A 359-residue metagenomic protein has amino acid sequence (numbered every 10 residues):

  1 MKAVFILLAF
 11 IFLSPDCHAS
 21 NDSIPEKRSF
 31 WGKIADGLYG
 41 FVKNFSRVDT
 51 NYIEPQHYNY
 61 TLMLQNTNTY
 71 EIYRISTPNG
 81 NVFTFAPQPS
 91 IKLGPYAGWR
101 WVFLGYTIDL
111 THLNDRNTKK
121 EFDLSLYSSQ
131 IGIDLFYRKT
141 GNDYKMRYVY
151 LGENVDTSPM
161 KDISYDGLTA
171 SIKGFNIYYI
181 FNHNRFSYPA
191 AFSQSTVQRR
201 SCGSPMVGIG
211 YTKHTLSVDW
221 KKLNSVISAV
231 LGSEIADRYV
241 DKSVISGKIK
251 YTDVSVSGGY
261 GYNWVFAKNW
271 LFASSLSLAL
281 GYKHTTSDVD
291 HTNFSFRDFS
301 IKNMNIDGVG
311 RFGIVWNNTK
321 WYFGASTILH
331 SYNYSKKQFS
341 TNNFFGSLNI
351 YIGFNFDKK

Functional and structural regions predicted by a protein language model:
M1-W31, W270-F272, I352-K358: Bacterial Sec-dependent N-terminal signal peptides
F30, Q56-L62, I91, R100-V102 (+7 more regions): Outer-envelope beta-barrel architecture signal
L64, L93-W99, F122-L126, F175-F181 (+5 more regions): Residues on the lipid-exposed face of transmembrane beta-strands in outer-membrane beta-barrel proteins
N66-I72, W99-F103, I108-H112, S128-Q130 (+7 more regions): Transmembrane beta-strands of outer-membrane beta-barrel pores
T67-T69, I75-P78, V82-T84, T111 (+1 more regions): Outer-membrane beta-barrel translocator/channel fold
T69-K92, F103-D115, K222-N224: Surface-exposed strand-loop-strand hairpins of Gram-negative outer-membrane beta-barrel proteins
T84-G94, M146-Y150, P159-A170, S217-D253 (+3 more regions): Extracellular/periplasm-exposed beta-strand and loop segments of Gram-negative cell-envelope proteins, dominated by
V309-K359: Predominantly the C-terminal beta-signal and adjacent terminal strand-loop region of outer-membrane beta-barrel
